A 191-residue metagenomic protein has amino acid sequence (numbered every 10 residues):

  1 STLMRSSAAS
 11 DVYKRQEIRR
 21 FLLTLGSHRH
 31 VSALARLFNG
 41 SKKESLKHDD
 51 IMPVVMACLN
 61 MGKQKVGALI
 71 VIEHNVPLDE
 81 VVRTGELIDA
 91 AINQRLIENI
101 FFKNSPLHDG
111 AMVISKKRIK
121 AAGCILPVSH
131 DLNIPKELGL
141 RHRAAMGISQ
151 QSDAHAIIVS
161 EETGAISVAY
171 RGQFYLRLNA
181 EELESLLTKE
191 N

Functional and structural regions predicted by a protein language model:
S1-A9, Y13: Single conserved hydrophobic/aromatic residue that forms the stacking wall/gate of nucleotide- or nucleobase-binding
E17, F21-N191: Divalent-cation
